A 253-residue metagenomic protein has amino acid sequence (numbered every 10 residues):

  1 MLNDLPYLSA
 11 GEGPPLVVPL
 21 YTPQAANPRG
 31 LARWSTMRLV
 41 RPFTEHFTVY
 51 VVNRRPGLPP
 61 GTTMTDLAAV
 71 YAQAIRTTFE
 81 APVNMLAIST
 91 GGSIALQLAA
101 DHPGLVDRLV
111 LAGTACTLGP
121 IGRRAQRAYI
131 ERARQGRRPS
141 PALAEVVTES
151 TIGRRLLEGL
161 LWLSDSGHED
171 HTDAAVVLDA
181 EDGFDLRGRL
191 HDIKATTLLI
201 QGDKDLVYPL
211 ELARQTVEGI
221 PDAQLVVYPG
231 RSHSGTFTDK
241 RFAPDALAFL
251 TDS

Functional and structural regions predicted by a protein language model:
M1-P59: Conserved HGGG/HGGXW glycine-rich cap/lid loop of the alpha/beta-hydrolase fold
D66-N84: Conserved acidic catalytic loop of the alpha/beta-hydrolase fold
A87-G91, A95: Gly/Ala-rich beta-loop-alpha elbow adjacent to hydrolase catalytic centers
L96, A100, R108-G136, D173: Flexible "cap/lid" loop of the alpha/beta hydrolase fold
P120-G122, P139-F184, R189: Conserved alpha/beta-hydrolase catalytic His-Asp/Glu region
I193, L199-Q201, D205: Short beta-strand/loop motif that positions the catalytic acidic residue of the alpha/beta-hydrolase fold
L206-L212: Conserved alpha/beta-hydrolase "acid-adjacent" motif
A223-S253: Catalytic active-site module of serine/aspartate enzymes centered on a nucleophile-bearing elbow/loop
